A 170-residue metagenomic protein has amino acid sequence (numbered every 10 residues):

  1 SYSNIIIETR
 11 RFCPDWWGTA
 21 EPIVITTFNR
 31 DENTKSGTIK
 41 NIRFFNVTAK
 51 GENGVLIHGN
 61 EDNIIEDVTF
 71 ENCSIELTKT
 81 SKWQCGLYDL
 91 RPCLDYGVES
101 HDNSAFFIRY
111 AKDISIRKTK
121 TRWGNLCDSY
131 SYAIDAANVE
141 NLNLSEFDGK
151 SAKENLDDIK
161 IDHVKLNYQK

Functional and structural regions predicted by a protein language model:
S1-K170: Extracellular/periplasmic carbohydrate-active domains that bind, remodel, or depolymerize complex polysaccharides
